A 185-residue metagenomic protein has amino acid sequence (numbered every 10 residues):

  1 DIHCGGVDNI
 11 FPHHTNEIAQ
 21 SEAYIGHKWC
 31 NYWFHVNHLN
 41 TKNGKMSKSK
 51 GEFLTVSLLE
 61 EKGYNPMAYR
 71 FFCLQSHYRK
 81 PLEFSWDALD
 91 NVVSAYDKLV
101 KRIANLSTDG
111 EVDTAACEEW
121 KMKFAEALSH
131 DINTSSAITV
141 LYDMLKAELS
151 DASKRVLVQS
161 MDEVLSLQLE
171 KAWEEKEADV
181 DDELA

Functional and structural regions predicted by a protein language model:
D1-L106: Alpha-helical recognition segments enriched in aromatics with Gly/Pro capping that present substrate-recognition
I10, E61, P66-A68, C73-L74 (+4 more regions): Non-catalytic interaction-recognition regions
T55-E60, E83-D87, L106-E111, A125-H130 (+1 more regions): A ubiquitous short alpha-helical element
S57, P66-F71, D90-V93, D97 (+4 more regions): Non-catalytic, well-ordered alpha-helical scaffold segments
E60-E61, A88-N91, A116, S129-A137 (+1 more regions): Secondary-structure capping and boundary motifs in well-ordered enzyme cores
D90-T108, C117-W120, S160, A172-W173 (+1 more regions): Ferredoxin-like alpha/beta domains used as RNA- or RNAP-binding modules
A104, T108-L157: C-terminal structural cap/anchor segments
T139-A185: Basic, alpha-helical terminal appendages of large translation-related enzymes
